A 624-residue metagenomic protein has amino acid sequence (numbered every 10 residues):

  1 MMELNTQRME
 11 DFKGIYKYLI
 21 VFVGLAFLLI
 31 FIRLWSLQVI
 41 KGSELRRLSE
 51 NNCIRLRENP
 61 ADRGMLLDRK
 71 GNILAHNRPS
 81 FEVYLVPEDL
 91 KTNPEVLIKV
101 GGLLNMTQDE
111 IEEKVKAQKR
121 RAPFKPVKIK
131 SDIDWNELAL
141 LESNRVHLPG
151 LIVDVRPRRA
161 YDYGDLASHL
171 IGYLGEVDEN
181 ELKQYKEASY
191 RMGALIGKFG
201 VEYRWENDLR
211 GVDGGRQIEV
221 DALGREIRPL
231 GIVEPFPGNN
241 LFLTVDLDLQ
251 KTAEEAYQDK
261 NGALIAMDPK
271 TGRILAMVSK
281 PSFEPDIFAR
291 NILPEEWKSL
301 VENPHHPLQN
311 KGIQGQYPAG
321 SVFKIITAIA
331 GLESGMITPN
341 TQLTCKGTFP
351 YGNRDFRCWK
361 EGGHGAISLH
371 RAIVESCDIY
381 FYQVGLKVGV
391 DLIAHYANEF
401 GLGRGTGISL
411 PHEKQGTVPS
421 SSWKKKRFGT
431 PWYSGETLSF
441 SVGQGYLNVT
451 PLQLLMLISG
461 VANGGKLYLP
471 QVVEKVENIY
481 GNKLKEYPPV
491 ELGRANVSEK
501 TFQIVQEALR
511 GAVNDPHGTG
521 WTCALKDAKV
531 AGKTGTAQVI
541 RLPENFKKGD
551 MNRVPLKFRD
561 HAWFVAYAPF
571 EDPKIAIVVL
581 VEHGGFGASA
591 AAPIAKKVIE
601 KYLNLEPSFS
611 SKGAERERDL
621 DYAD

Functional and structural regions predicted by a protein language model:
M1-P294, P304, Q316, M336-T344 (+8 more regions): Periplasmic/cell-envelope proteins involved in peptidoglycan metabolism and beta-lactam response
M2-Q7, A75, V220-I232, P269-V322 (+2 more regions): Beta-lactam-recognizing serine transpeptidase/beta-lactamase-like catalytic domain environment
